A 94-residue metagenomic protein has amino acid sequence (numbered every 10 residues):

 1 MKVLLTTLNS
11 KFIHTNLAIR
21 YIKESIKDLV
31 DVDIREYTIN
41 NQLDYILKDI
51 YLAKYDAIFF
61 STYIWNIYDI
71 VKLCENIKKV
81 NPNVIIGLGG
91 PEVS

Functional and structural regions predicted by a protein language model:
M1-L17: A short, flexible N-terminal coil/short beta segment enriched in small residues
K2, A18, I22-I26, D31-S94: Glycine-rich beta-alpha loop elements in corrinoid/cobalamin-binding modules across cobalamin-dependent enzymes
